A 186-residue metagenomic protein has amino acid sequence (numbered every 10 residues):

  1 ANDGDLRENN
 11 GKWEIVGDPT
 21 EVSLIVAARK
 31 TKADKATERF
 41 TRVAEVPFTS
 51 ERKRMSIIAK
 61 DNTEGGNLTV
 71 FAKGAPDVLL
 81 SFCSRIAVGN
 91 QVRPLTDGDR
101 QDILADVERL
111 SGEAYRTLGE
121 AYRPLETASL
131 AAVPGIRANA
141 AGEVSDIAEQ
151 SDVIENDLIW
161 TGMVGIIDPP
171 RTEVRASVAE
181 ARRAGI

Functional and structural regions predicted by a protein language model:
A1-W160, I166, T172-I186: Cytosolic catalytic regions of ATP/NTP-dependent phosphoryl-transfer enzymes
